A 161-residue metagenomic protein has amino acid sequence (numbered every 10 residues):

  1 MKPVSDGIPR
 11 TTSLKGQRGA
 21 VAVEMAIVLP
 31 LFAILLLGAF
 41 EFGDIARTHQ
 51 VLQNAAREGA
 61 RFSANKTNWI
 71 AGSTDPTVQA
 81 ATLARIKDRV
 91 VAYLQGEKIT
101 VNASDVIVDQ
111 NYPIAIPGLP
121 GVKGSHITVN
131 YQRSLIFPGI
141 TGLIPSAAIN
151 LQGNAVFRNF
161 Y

Functional and structural regions predicted by a protein language model:
M1-R18: N-terminal leader/signal peptides at the extreme start of proteins
K2-D6, H49, N54, E58-Y161: Short, conserved structural patches
P9, F42, P76: Short, flexible active-site loop motifs that bind/organize anionic cofactors or intermediates
S13-G16, E24, Q53, I149: Hydrophobic residues within membrane-embedded alpha helices
A20-V21, I27, L36-T67: Aliphatic-rich helix starts adjacent to a transmembrane/signal segment
L35-L36, P76: Hydrophobic transmembrane alpha-helices
